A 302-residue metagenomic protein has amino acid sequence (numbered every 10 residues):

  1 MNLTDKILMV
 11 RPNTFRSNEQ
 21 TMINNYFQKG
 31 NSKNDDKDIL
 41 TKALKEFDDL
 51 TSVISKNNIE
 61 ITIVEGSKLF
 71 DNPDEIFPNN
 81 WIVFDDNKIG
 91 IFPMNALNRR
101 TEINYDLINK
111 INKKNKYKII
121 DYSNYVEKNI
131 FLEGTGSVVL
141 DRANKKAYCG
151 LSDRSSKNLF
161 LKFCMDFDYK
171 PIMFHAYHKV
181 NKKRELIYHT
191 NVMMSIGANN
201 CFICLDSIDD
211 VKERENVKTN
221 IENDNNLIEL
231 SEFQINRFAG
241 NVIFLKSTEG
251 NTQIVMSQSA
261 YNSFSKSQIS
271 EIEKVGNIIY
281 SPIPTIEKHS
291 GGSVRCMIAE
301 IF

Functional and structural regions predicted by a protein language model:
M1-F302: The feature marks the mature, well-folded catalytic cores of soluble enzymes
